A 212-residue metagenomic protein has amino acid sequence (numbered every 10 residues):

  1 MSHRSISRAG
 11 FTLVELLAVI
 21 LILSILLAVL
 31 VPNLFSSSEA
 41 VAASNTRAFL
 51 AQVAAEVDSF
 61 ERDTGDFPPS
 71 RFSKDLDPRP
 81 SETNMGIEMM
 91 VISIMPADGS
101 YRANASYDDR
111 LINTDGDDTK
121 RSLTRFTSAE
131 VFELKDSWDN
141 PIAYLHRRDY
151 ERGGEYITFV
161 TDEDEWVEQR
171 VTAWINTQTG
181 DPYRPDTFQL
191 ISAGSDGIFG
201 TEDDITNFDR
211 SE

Functional and structural regions predicted by a protein language model:
M1-I6: N-terminal secretory signal peptides that target proteins for export/translocation
S7-S37, A42, L50: N-terminal single-pass transmembrane signal-anchor helix
A43, R47-E212: N-terminal pilin/flagellin-like segments and related low-complexity appendage regions
